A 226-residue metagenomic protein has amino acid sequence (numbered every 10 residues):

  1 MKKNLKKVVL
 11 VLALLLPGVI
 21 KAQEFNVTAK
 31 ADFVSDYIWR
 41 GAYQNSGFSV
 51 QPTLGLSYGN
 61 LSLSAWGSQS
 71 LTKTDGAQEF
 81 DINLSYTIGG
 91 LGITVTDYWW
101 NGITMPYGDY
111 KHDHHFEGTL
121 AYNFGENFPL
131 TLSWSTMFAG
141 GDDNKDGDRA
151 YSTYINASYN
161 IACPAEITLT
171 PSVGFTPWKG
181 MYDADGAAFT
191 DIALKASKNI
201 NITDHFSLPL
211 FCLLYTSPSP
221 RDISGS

Functional and structural regions predicted by a protein language model:
M1-N26: Cleavable N-terminal export/targeting peptides
Q23-S35, L210: Transmembrane beta-strand segments of Gram-negative outer membrane beta-barrel proteins
F25, S46-V50, G76-F80, H112-F116 (+3 more regions): Residues that define the transmembrane beta-barrel architecture of outer-membrane proteins
A31-F33, P52-Y58, I82-Y86, G118-Y122 (+5 more regions): Residues on the lipid-exposed face of transmembrane beta-strands in outer-membrane beta-barrel proteins
F33-W39, Y58-N60, G67-L71, I88-G90 (+7 more regions): Transmembrane beta-strands of outer-membrane beta-barrel pores
N60, L71, F128-P129, S133-L208: Outer-membrane beta-barrel transmembrane domain signature
N101-R149: Hydrophobic, well-structured mid-protein blocks that either form specific transmembrane helices
Y215-S226: Single conserved hydrophobic/aromatic residue that forms the stacking wall/gate of nucleotide- or nucleobase-binding
